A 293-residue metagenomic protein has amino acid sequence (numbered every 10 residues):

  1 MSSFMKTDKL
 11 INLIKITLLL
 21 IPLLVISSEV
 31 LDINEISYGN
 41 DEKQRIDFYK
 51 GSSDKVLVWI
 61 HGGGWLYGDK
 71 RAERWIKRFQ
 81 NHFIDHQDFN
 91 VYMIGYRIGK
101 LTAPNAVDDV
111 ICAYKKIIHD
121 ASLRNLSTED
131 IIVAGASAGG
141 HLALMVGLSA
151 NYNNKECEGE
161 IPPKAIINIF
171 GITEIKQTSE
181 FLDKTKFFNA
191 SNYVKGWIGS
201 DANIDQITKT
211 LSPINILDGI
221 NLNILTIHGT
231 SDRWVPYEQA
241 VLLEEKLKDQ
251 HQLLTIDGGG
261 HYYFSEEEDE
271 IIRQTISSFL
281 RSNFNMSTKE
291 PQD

Functional and structural regions predicted by a protein language model:
S28-S52: N-terminal cap/lid segment of alpha/beta-hydrolase-fold proteins
R71-Y92: Short amphipathic alpha-helix adjacent to the substrate-entry channel of hydrolases
T102-A121: Alpha/beta-hydrolase active-site loop
H119-F181: Primarily recognizes the serine-hydrolase "nucleophile elbow" in alpha/beta-hydrolase and SGNH/GDSL folds
I175, S231-V235: Acidic catalytic loop of the alpha/beta-hydrolase fold
S179-N215: Mobile cap/lid helix-loop segments that gate and shape the active-site cleft of serine hydrolases
I220, T226-H228, D232: Short beta-strand/loop motif that positions the catalytic acidic residue of the alpha/beta-hydrolase fold
Y237-D293: C-terminal catalytic histidine-bearing segment of alpha/beta-hydrolase fold enzymes
